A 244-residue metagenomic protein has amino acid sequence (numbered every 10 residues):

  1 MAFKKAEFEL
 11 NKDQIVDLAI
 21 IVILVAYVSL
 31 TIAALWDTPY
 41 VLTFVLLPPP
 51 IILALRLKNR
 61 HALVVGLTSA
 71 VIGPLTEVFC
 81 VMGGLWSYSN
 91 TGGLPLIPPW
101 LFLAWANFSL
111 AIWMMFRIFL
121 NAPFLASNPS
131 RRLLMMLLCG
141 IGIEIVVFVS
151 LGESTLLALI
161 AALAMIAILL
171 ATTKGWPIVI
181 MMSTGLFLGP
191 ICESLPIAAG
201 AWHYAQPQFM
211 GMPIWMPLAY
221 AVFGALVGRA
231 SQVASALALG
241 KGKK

Functional and structural regions predicted by a protein language model:
A2-K244: Aromatic-rich, lipid-facing transmembrane alpha helices and their immediate juxtamembrane interface loops in integral
